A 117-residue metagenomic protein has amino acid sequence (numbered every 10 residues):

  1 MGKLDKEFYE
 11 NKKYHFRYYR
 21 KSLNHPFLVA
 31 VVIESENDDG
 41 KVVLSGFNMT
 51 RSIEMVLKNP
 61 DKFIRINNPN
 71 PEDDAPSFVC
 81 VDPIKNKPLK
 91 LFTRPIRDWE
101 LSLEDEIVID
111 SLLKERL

Functional and structural regions predicted by a protein language model:
M1-K3: Basic, Lys/Arg-enriched alpha-helical interface segments
D5-N24: Short coil-to-beta transition motif at edge beta-strands of beta-rich domains
K13, G40-V43, F78: A residue-level signal for beta-strand positions that form part of recognition/binding surfaces within mature
Y19-L28, D74-P76: Short coil-to-beta-strand transition motifs
L23-N68: Compact nucleic-acid interaction/catalytic patches
N67-L117: C-terminal terminal-subdomain/extension
